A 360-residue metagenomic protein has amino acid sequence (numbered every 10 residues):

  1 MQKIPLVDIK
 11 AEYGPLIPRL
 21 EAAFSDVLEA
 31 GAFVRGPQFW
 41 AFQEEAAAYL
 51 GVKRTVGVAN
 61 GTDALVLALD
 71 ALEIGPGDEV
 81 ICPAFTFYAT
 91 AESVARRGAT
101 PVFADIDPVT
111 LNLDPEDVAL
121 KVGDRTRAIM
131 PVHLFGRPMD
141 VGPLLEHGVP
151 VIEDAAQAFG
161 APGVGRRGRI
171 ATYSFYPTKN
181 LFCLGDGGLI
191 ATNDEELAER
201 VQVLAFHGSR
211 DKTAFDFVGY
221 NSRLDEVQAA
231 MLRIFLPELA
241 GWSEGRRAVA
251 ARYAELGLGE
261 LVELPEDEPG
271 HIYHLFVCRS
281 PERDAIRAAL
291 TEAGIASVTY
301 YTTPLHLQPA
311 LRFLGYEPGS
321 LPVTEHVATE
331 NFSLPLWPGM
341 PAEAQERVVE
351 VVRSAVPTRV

Functional and structural regions predicted by a protein language model:
M1-A32, P37, A293, P335: N-terminal "arm"/small-domain region of PLP-dependent enzymes with the aminotransferase-like
K10, F39-E45, Y49-K53, E116 (+3 more regions): PLP-dependent aminotransferase class I/II
G31-E79, E92-R97, V102-D105: Phosphate-binding glycine-rich loop
D70-A155, R359: PLP-dependent aminotransferase-like
E92-V94, N180, V227: Hydrophobic/aromatic ligand-binding patch that stacks against planar heteroaromatic rings of cofactors or nucleotides
P138, A158-G160, M340: Catalytic P-loop NTPase motifs of RecA-like helicase/translocase cores
E153-L184, D211-D216: Conserved active-site segment immediately N-terminal to the catalytic lysine that forms the internal aldimine
Y173-S174, G188-N193, R233: Short beta-strand-to-turn element immediately C-terminal to the catalytic PLP-Schiff-base lysine in fold type I
